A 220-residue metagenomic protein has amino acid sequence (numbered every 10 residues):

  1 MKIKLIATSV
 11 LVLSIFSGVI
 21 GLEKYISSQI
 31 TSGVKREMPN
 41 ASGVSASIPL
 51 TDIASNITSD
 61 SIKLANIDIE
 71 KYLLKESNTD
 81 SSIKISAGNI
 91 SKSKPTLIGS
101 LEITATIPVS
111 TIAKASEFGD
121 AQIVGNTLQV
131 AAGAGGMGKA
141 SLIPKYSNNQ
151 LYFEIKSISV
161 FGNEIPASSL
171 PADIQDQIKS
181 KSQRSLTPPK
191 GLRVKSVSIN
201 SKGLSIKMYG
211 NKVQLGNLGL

Functional and structural regions predicted by a protein language model:
M1-S59, K63, K212-L220: Hydrophobic membrane-targeting and insertion signals
N40-G136: N-terminal beta-strand/beta-hairpin edge segment
K71-L73, N89, A134, P144-Y146 (+3 more regions): A mature extracytoplasmic/lumenal domain signature
Y72-T79, G135-G138, F161-N163, V213-L218: Short, cysteine-centered beta-strand-loop-beta hairpins and adjacent loop/turn segments enriched in charged/polar
F118-I123, I143-K145, K195-S198: Short, exposed beta-strand/loop patches in secreted or surface proteins that constitute
V124-T127, Q150-S196: Extended amphipathic ligand-handling, pore-lining, and cofactor/metal-binding catalytic surfaces
K179-L220: Extracytoplasmic/luminal low-complexity segments enriched in Pro/Gly and acidic/polar residues that act as flexible
